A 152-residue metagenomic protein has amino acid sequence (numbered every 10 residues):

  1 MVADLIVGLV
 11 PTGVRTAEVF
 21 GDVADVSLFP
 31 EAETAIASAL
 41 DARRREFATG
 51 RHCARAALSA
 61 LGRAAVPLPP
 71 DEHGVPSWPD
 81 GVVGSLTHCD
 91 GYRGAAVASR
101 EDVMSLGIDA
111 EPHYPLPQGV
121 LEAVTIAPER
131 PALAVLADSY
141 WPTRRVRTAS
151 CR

Functional and structural regions predicted by a protein language model:
M1-R152: Core catalytic alpha/beta fold that binds nucleotide/phospho-ligands
